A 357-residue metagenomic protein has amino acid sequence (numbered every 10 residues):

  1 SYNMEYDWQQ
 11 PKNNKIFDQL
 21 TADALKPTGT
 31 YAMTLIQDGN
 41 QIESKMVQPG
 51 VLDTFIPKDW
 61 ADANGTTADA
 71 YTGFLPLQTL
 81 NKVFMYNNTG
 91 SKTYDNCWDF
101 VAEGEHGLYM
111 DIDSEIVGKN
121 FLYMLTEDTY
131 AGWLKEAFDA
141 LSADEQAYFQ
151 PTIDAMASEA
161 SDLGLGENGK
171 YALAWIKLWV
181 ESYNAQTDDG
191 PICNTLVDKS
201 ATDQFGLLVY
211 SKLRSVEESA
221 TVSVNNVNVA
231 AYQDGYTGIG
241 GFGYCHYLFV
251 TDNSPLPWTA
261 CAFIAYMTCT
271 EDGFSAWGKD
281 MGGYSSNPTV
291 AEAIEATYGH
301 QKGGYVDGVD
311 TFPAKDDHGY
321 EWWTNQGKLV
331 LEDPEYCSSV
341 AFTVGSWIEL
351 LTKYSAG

Functional and structural regions predicted by a protein language model:
S1-E5, F84, V216: Short, polar/charged alpha-helical segment
S1-S44: Early extracytoplasmic/lumenal segment of secretory-pathway proteins
K15, A32-T34, D38-P191: Extracytoplasmic ligand-binding site segments that recognize negatively charged/polar headgroups
M46-K58, T66-Y71, S215-G235, G303: Ligand-binding "clamshell"
V83-G90, T126-E127, G243-L256, A276: A bilobed periplasmic-binding-protein/Venus flytrap-type ligand-binding module shared by bacterial periplasmic
Y171, E181-N253: Extracytoplasmic/periplasmic substrate-binding proteins
H246-T324: Mature extracytoplasmic/periplasmic domains
P313-G357: Conserved C-terminal helix/tail region of periplasmic/extracytoplasmic solute-binding proteins
